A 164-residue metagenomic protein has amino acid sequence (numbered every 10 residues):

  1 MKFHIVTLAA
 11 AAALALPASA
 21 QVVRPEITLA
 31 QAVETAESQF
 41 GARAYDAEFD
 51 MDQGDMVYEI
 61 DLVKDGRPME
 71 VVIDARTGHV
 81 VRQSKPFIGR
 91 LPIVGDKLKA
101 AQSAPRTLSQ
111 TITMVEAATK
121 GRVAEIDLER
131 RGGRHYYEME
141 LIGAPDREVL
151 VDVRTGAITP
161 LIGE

Functional and structural regions predicted by a protein language model:
K2-A10, P17-E164: Long, terminal "pre-/pro-" and other extracytoplasmic accessory regions that lie outside the mature folded/catalytic
